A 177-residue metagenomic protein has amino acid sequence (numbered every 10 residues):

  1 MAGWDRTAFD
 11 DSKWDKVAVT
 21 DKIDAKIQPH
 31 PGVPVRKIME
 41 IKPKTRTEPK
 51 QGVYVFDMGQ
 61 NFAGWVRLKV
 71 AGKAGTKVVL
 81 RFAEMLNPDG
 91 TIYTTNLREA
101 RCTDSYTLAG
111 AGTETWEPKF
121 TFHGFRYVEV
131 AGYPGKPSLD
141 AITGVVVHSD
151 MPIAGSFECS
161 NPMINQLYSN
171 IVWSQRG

Functional and structural regions predicted by a protein language model:
M1-G177: Extracellular/oxidizing-compartment recognition motifs
